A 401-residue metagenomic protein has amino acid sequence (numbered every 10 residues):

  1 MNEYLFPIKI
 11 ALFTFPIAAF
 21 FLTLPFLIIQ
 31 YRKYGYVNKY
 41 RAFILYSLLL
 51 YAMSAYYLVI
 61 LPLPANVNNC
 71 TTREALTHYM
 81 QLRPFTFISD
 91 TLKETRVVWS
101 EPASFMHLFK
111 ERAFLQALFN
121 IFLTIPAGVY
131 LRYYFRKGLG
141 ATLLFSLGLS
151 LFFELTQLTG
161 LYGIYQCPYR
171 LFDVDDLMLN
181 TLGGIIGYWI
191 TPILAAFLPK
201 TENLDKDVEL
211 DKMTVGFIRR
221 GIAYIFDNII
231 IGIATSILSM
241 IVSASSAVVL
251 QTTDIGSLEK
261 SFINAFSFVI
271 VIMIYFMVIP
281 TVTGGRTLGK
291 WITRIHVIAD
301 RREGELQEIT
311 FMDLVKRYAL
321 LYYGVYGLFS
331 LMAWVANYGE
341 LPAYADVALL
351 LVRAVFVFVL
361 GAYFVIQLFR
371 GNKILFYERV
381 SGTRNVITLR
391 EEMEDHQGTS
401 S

Functional and structural regions predicted by a protein language model:
M1-P168, I185-G289, A299-S401: Bulky hydrophobic segments
L171-L182: Individual transmembrane alpha-helices with interfacial aromatic-anchor signatures
